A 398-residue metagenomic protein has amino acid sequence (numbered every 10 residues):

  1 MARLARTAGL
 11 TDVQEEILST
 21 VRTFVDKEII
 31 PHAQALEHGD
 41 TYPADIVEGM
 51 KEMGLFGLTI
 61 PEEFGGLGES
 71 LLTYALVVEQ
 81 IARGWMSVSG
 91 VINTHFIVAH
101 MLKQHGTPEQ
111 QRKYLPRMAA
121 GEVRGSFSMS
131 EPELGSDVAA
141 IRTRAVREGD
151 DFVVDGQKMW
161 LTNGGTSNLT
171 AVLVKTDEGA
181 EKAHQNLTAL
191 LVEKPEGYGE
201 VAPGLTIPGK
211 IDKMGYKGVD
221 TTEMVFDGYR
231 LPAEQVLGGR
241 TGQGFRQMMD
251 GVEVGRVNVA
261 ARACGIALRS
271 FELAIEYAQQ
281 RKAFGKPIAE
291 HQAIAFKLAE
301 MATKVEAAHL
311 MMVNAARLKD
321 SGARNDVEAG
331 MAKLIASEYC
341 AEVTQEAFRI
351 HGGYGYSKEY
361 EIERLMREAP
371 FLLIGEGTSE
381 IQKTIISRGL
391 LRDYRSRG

Functional and structural regions predicted by a protein language model:
M1-G84, V88-S89, N93, H105-Q110 (+7 more regions): Alpha-helical interface subdomain recognition
G54, V78-A82, L173-V174, V192-E196 (+1 more regions): Short Ser/Thr-interspersed hydrophobic loop/turn segments at strand-loop and sheet-helix junctions that line or gate
V91, M118, E133-S136, W160-N163 (+2 more regions): Short Gly/Pro-enriched turn/cap motifs at secondary-structure boundaries
I97-H105: Helix-loop "lid/cap" segments that line or gate small-molecule binding pockets
Q104-G106, V146, V172-T176, L191-K194 (+2 more regions): Short beta-strand-to-turn element immediately C-terminal to the catalytic PLP-Schiff-base lysine in fold type I
G121-M129, L173: A short, Trp-centered hydrophobic/proline-enriched beta-strand micro-motif
D151, D155-T206: A short core secondary-structure module
Y198-G228: Flexible, small-/acidic-enriched active-site or ligand-binding loops
